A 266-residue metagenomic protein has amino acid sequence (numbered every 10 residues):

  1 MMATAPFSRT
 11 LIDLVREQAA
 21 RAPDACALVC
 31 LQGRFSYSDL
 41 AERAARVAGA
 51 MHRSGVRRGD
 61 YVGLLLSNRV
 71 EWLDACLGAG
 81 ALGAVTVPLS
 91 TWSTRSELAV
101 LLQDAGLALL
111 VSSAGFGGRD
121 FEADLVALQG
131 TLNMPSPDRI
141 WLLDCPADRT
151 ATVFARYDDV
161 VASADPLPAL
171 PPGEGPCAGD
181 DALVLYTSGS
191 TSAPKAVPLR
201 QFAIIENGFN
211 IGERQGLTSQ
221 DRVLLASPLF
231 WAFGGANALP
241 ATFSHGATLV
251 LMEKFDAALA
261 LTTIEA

Functional and structural regions predicted by a protein language model:
A3-S8, I12, R16, D24-R69 (+5 more regions): Conserved AMP-binding/adenylate-forming core of the ANL superfamily
R9, P23, L142, A147 (+4 more regions): Conserved pre-ATP/AMP-binding loop-to-beta segment of ANL
S36-S38, A182-E206: Conserved AMP-binding A3 loop
R53-S54, A84-D159, A266: Structural core segment of the AMP-binding/adenylate-forming
V62, A79, L110, D181 (+4 more regions): Conserved S/T- and glycine-rich ATP-binding loop of Class I adenylate-forming
C76-L82, Q103-D104, W231, P240-S244: Short hydrophobic alpha-helices that are characteristic scaffold elements of the AMP-binding
G83, S190, G246: Conserved G/P- and acidic residue-centered "switch" motifs that form tight phosphate/ATP-binding loops in soluble
I205-R222, F230-A266: Conserved AMP-binding/adenylation subdomain of ANL enzymes
